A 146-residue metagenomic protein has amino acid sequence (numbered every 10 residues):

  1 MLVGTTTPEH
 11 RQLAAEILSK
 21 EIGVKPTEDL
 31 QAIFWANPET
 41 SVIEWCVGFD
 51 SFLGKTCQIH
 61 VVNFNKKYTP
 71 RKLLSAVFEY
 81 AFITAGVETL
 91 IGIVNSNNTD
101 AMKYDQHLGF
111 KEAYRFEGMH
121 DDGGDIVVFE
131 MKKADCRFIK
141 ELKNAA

Functional and structural regions predicted by a protein language model:
M1-V24: Short amphipathic alpha-helix that is part of the acyltransferase structural core
G23-P38: A short helix-loop-beta-strand connector motif used in the catalytic cores of GNAT acetyltransferases and, in some
A36-K67: Conserved donor-binding loop and adjoining core beta-sheet/short helix segment in diverse acyl/aminoacyl transferases
N65-S75, T99: Conserved glycine-rich acetyl-CoA-binding loop
I83-V94: Conserved GNAT acetyl-CoA-binding A-motif
I93, K111-I126: Conserved catalytic-core motifs of GNAT/GCN5-like acyltransferases
N97-Y114: Conserved active-site alpha-helix within GNAT-family acetyltransferase domains
M119-A146: C-terminal "cap" of GNAT-fold acetyltransferases
